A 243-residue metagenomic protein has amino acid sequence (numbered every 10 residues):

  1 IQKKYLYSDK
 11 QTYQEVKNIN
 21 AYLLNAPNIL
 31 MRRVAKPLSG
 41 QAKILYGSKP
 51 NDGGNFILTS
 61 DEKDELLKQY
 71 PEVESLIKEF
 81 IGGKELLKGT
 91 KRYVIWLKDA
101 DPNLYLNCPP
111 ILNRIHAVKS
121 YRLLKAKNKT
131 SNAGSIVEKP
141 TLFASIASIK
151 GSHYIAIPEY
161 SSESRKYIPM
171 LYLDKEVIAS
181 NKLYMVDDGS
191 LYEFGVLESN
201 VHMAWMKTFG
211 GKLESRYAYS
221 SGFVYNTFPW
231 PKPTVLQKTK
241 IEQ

Functional and structural regions predicted by a protein language model:
K3-E242: Polybasic, glycine- and aromatic-enriched phosphate-binding surface used to engage nucleic acids
